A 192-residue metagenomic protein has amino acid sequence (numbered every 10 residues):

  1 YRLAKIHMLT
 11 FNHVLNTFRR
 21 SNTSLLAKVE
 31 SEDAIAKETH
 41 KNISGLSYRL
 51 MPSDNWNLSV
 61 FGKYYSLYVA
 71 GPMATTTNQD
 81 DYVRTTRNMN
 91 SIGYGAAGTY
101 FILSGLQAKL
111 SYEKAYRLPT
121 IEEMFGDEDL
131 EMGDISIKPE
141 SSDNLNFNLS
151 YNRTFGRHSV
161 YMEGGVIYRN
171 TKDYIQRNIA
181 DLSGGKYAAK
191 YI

Functional and structural regions predicted by a protein language model:
R2, V14, G165-I167: Structured loops at beta-to-helix junctions and adjacent beta-edge loops in soluble globular domains
R2-M8, M51-W56, L103-G105, T154-Y161: Short loop/turn motifs that connect adjacent beta-strands in outer-membrane beta-barrel proteins
A4-A27, E38-D81, M89-G95, E113 (+1 more regions): Surface-exposed extracellular loop regions of Gram-negative outer-membrane beta-barrel proteins
L25-L26, M73-T75, E123-G126, N178-I179: Short, glycine/charged-enriched secondary-structure capping and boundary segments
S31: Short glycine-enriched, charge-decorated loop/helix-capping segments at active-site entrances that position
A34: Solvent-exposed loop and edge beta-strand segments that line ligand/cofactor-binding and catalytic clefts
K37, Y82-F101, G105-Q107, S111 (+2 more regions): Outer-membrane beta-barrel signature, preferentially recognizing the C-terminal barrel domain of Gram-negative
Y174: Catalytic core segments in nucleotide and nucleic-acid processing enzymes
